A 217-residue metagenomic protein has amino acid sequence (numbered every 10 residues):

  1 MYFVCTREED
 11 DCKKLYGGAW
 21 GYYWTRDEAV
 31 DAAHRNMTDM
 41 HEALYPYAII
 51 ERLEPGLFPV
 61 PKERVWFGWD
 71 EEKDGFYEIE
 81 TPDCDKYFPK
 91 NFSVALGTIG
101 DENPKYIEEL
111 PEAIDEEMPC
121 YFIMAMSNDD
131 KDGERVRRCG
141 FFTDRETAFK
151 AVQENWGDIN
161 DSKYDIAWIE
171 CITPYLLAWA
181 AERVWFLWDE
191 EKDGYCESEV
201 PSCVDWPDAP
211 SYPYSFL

Functional and structural regions predicted by a protein language model:
M1-A19, P46, A113-R137, W188-D189 (+1 more regions): Short aromatic-glycine-(Arg/Gly/Cys) micro-motifs in beta-strand/loop hairpins
M1-C12, T25, A48-G56, E71-E72 (+3 more regions): Short, flexible beta-strand-to-coil junctions
R7, T25-D27, N91, E102-Y106 (+4 more regions): Short, flexible domain-boundary/linker segments around small modular repeats
R35-D115, N155-L217: Short, mixed-charge low-complexity intrinsically disordered segments
